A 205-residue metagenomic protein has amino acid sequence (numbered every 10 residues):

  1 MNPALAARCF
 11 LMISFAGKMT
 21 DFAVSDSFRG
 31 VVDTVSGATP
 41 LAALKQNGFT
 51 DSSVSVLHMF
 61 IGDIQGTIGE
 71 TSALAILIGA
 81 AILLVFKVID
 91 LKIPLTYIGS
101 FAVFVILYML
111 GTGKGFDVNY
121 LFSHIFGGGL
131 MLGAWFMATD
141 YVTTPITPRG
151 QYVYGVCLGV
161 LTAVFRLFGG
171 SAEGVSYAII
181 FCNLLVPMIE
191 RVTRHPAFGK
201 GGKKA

Functional and structural regions predicted by a protein language model:
M1-C9, L91-G99, H124-G127, P148-Y154: Cytoplasmic-side transmembrane-helix entry/capping segments in multi-pass membrane proteins
M1-L77: Long hydrophobic alpha-helical segments that form multi-pass transmembrane helix bundles in integral membrane proteins
A4, L121-G128, Q151, G170-C182: Loop-to-transmembrane alpha-helix initiation sites
R8-A16, A75-V85, Y97-L107, L130-M137 (+2 more regions): Hydrophobic core segments of alpha-helical transmembrane domains in multi-pass membrane transport and ion-translocation
K18, F22, Y108-K114, V160-E173: Hydrophobic alpha-helical transmembrane segments in multi-pass integral membrane proteins
D51-D63, G79-K87, M109-N119, W135-P145: Short juxtamembrane and helix-loop transition motifs at transmembrane-helix boundaries in membrane proteins
D63-A73, V118-L130: Structural signature of hydrophobic alpha-helical transmembrane segments
L167-A205: Cytosolic-side transmembrane-helix boundaries in multi-pass membrane proteins
